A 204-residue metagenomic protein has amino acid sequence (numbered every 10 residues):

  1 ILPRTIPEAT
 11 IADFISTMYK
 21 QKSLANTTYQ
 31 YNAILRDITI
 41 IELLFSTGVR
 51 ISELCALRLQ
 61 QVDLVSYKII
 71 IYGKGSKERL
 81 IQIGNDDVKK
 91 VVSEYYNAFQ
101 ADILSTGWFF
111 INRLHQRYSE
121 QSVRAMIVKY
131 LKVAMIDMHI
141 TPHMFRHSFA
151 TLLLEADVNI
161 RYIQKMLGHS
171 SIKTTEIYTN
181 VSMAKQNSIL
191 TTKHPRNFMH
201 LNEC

Functional and structural regions predicted by a protein language model:
I1-C204: Conserved catalytic core of the tyrosine transesterase superfamily
